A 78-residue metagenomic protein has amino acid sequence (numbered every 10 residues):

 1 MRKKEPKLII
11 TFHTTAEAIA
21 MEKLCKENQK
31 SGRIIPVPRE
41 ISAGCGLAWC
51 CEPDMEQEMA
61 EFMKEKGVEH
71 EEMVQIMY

Functional and structural regions predicted by a protein language model:
M1-K4: Solvent-exposed alpha-helices and their adjacent loops that cap or buttress functional pockets in soluble metabolic
P6, N28-S31, I35, F62 (+1 more regions): A generic, residue-level signal for flexible/boundary positions that often mark functional hotspots
I9, T15, I19-E56, Q75: Amphipathic, hydrophobic secondary-structure cores in small proteins
C50-Y78: C-terminal structural segments of small proteins and small subunits
